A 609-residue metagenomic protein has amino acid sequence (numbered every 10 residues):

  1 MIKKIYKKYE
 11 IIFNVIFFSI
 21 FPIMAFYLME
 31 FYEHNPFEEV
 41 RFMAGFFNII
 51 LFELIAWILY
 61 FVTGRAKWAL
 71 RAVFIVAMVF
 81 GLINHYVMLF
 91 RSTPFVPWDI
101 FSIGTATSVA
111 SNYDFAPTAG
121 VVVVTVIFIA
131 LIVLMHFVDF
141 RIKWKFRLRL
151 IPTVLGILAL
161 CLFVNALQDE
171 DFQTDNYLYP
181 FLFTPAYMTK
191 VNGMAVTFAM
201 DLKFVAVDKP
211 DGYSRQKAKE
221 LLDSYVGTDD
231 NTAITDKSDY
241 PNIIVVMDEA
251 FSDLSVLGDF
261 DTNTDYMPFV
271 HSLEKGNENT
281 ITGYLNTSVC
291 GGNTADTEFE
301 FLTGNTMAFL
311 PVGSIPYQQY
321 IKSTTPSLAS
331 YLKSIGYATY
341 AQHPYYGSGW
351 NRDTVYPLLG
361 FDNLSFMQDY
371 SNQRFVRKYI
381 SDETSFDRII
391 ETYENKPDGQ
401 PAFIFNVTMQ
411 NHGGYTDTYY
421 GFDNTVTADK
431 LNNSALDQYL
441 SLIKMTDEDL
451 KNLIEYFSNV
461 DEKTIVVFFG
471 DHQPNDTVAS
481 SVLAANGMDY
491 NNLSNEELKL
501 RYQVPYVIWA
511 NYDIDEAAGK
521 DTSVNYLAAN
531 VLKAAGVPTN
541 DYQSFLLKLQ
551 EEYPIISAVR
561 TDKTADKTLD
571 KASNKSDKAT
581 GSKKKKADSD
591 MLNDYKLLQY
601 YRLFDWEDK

Functional and structural regions predicted by a protein language model:
M1-M188: Transmembrane and membrane-interface helices of multi-pass, inner-membrane envelope-modifying transferases
Y6-K8, G120-V123, A199, K203-V226 (+5 more regions): Extended hydrophobic/aromatic-rich secondary-structure runs
M43, F47, G104-T107, V123-I127 (+6 more regions): Generic detector of well-ordered alpha-helical segments enriched in charged/polar residues, highlighting helical
R91, D99-S108, G120, V196-D211 (+2 more regions): Short alpha-helical interface patches
I100-I103, V191, A195, R215 (+3 more regions): Alpha-helix initiation and N-capping motif
N165-V245: Membrane-interface segments at or immediately adjacent to transmembrane helices that form the boundary between
D229-S238, M247-D248, D253-K609: Solvent-exposed soluble domains appended to multi-pass membrane proteins
